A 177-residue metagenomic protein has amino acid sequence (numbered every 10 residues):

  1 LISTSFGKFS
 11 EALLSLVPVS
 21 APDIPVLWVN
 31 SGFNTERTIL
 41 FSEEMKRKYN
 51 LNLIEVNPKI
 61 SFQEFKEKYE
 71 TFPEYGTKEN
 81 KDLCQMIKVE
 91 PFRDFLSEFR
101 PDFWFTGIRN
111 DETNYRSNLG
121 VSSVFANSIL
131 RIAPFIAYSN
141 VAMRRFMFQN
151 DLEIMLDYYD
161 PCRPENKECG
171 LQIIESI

Functional and structural regions predicted by a protein language model:
L1-I177: Nucleotide-activated chemistry modules centered on ATP-dependent adenylation/adenylyltransferase
